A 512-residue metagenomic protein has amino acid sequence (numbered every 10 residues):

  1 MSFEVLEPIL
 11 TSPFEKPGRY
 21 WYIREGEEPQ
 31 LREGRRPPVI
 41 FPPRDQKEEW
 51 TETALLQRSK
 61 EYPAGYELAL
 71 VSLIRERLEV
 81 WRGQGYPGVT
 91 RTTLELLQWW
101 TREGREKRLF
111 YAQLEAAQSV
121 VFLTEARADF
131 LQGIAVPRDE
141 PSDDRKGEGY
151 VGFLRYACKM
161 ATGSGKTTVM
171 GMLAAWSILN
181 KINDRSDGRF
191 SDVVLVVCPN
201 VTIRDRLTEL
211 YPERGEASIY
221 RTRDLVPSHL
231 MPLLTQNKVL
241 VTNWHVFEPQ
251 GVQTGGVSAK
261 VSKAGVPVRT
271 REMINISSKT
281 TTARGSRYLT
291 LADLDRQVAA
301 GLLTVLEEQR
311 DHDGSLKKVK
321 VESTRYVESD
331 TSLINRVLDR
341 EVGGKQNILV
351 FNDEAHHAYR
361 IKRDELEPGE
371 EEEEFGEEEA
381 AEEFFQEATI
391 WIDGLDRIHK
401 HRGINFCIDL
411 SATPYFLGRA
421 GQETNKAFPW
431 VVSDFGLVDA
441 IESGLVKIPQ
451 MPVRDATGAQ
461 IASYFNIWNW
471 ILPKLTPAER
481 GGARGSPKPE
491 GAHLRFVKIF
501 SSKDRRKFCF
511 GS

Functional and structural regions predicted by a protein language model:
M1-S512: RecA-like P-loop NTPase motor core of helicase/translocase proteins
